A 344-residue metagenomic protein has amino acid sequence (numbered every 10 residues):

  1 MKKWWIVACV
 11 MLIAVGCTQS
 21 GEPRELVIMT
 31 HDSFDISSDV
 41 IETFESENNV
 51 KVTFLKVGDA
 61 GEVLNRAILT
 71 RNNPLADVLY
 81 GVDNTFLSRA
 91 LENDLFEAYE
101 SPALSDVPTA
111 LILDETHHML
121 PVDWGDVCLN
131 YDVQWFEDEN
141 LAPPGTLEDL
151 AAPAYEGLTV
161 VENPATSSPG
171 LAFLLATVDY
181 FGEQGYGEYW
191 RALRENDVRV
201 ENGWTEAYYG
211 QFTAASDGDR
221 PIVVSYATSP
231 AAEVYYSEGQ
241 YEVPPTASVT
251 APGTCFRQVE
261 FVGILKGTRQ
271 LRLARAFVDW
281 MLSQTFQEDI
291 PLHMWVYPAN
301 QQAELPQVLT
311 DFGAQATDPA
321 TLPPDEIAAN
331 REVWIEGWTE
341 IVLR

Functional and structural regions predicted by a protein language model:
I13-G16: C-terminal motif of bacterial Sec signal peptides marking the signal peptidase cleavage site
T18-R89, S216, R344: Early extracytoplasmic/lumenal segment of secretory-pathway proteins
S38, A60-F96, S105-E115, G210-Q211 (+1 more regions): Pocket-flanking alpha-helical
P74-L79, E97-V133, E148, G157-P164: A structural signal for short loop-to-beta-strand junctions that line the ligand-binding cleft of periplasmic/secreted
N84-L95, I112-A142, G170-D179, R257-G263: Periplasmic solute-binding protein
A172-V249, G253-T254: Ligand-binding pocket segment of bilobal, Venus flytrap-like solute-binding proteins
L265-T321: Mature extracytoplasmic/periplasmic domains
Q307-R344: Extracellular/periplasmic bilobal clamshell ligand-binding domains
